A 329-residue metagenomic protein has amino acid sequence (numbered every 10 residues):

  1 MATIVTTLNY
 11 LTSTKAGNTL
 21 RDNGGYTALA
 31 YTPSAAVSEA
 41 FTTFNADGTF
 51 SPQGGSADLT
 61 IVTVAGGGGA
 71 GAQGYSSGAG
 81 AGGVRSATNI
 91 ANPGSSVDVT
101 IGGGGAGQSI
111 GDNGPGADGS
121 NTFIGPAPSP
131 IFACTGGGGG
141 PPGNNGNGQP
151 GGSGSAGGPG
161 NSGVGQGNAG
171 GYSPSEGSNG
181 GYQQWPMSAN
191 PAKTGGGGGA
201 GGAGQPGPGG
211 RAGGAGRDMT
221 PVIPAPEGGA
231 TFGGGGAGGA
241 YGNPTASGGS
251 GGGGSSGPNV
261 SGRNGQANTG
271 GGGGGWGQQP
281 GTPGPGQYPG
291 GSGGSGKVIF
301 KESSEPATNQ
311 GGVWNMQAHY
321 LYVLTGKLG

Functional and structural regions predicted by a protein language model:
A2-T49, Q53-L324: Low-complexity, glycine/proline-biased repetitive segments and flexible coils/loops
